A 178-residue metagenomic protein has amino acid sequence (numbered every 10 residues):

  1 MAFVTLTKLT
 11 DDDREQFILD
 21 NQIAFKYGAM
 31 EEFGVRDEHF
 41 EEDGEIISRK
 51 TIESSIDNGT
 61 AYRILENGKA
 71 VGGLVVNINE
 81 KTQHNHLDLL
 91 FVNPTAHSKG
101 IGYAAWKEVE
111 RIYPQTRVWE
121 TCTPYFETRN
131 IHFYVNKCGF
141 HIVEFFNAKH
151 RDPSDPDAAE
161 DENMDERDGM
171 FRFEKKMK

Functional and structural regions predicted by a protein language model:
M1-E15, M177-K178: Conserved N-terminal entry element of GNAT/NAT acetyltransferase domains
K26-T51: Conserved GNAT-fold acetyl-CoA-binding loop/helix
A61-R63, K69-I78, H86, F91: Conserved beta-strand in the GNAT
Q83-P94, C122-T123: Conserved acetyl-CoA binding element of GNAT-fold acetyltransferases
V92, S98-R111, N136: Conserved acetyl-CoA-binding loop-helix of GNAT-fold acetyltransferases
I112-Y125: Conserved GNAT acetyl-CoA-binding A-motif
C122-T123, I131, N136-M164: Conserved catalytic-core motifs of GNAT/GCN5-like acyltransferases
E166-R172: Short hydrophobic/aromatic beta-strand or adjacent loop that forms the aromatic wall/cage of a ligand/substrate-binding
